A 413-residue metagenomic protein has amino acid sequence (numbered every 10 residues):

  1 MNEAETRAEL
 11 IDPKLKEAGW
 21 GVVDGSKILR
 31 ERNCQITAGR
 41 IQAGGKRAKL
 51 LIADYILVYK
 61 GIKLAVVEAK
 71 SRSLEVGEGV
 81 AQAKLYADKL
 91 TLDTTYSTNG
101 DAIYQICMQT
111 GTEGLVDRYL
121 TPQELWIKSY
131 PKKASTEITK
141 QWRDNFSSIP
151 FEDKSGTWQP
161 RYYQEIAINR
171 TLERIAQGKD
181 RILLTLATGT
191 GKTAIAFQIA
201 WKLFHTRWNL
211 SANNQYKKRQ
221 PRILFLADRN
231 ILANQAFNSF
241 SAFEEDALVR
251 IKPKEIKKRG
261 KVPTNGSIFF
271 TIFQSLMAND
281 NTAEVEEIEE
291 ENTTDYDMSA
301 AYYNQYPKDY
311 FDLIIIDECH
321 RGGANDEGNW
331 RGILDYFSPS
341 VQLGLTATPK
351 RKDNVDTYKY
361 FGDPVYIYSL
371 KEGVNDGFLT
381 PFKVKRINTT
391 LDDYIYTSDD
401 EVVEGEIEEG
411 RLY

Functional and structural regions predicted by a protein language model:
M1-A65, A69-R222, A227, I231-A247 (+7 more regions): ATP-dependent helicase/translocase motor core
V80-K84, K252-K258, S299-A300, N325-G332 (+1 more regions): Short alpha-helical segments and helix-capping/turn motifs at coil-helix boundaries
A102, R229, A347-R351, K359: Acidic, glycine-rich active-site loops and adjacent beta-strand->loop/helix elements that engage anionic groups
A187-T188, E318-G322, D335-D353, G377: Conserved helicase ATPase motor motifs in RecA-like P-loop NTPase domains
N230, I251-R259, F273-S275: Conserved helicase motor
D246-R250, G377: Conserved AMP-binding/adenylation subdomain of ANL enzymes
I288-V341: SF2 helicase catalytic motif II
V355-Y413: Interdomain helical connector at the RecA1-RecA2 junction of SF1/SF2 helicase-like NTPases
